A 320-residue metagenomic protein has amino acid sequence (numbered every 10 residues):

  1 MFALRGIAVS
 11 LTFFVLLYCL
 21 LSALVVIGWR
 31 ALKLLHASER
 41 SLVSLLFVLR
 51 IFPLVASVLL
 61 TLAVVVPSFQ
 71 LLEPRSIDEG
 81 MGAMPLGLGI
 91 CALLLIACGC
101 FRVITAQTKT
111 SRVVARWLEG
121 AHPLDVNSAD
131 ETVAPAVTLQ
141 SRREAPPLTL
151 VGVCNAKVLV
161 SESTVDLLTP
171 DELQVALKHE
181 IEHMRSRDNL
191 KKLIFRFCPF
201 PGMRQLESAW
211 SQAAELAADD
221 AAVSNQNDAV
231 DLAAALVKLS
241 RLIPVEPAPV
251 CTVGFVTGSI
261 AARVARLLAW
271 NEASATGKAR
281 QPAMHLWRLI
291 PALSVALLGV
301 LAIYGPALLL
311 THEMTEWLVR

Functional and structural regions predicted by a protein language model:
M1-R142, A273-R320: Hydrophobic or amphipathic, alpha-helical segments that drive membrane association/targeting
A3, H36-R40, L168-A176, W210 (+2 more regions): Juxtamembrane loop-helix boundary motifs flanking transmembrane segments in multi-pass membrane proteins
W29, F197-R204: Alpha-helical transmembrane segments of multi-pass membrane proteins
L45, V160-T164, D171-R196, F200 (+1 more regions): Active-site recognition of the HExxH zinc-binding catalytic motif
V48, T61, F197, A235-L239: Short acidic/histidine-centered micro-motifs embedded in hydrophobic/aromatic stretches that mark compact functional
A115-H122, S186-N189, G202-A262, R266-T276: Short helix/loop segments within enzyme catalytic domains that coordinate or immediately flank catalytic cofactors
H122-T138, A156-V158, P170, S224 (+2 more regions): Charge-rich cytosolic interhelical loops and cytosolic tails of multi-pass membrane proteins
E144-P170: Active-site scaffold of zinc-dependent metalloenzymes
